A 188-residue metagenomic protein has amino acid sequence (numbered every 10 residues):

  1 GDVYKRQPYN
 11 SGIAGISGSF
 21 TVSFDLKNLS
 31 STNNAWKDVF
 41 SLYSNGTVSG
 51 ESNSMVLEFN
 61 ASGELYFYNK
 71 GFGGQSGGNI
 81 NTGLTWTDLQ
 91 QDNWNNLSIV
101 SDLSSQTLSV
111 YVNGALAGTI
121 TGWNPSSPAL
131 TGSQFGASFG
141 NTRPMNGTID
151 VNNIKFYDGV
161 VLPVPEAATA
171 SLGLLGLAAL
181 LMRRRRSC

Functional and structural regions predicted by a protein language model:
G1, P165-R183: A short, hydrophobic C-terminal helix/tail in secreted or cell-surface proteins
D2-F20, T82-T87: Short surface loop/edge beta-strand patches of beta-sandwich-type extracellular domains that form ligand-contact sites
A14-S30, I154: A carbohydrate-recognition surface predominantly in extracellular/luminal proteins
L26, P144-P163: Extracellular, beta-strand-rich glycan-interacting domains
K37-G71: Glycan-recognition/cleft segments
N69-N96: Short, aromatic/His-centered strand-loop micro-motif at the edge of beta-sheets
N93-S101, V110: Short tryptophan-centered beta-strand motifs in secreted/extracellular beta-sheet-rich domains of glycan-recognition
I120-D150: Flexible glycan-contacting loops in extracellular carbohydrate-active proteins
